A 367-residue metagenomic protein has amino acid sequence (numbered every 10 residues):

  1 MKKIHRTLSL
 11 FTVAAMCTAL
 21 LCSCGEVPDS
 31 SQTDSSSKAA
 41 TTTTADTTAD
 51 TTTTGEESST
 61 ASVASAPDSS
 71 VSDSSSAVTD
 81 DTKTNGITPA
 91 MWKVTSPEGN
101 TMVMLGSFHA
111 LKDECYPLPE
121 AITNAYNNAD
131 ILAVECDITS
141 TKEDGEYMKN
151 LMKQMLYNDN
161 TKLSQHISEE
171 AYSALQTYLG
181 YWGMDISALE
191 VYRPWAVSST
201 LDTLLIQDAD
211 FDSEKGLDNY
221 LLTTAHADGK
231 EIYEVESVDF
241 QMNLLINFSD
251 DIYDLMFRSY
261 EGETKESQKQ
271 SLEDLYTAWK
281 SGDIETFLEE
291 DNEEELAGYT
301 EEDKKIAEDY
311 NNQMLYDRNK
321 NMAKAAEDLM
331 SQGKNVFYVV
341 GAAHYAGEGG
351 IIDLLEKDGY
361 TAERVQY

Functional and structural regions predicted by a protein language model:
K2-I4, P89-A90, L118-E120, A323-K324: A generic local structural motif
K3-P28: Sec-dependent N-terminal signal peptides of Gram-positive bacterial secreted proteins and lipoproteins
C22-T33, S37-A49: Bacterial lipoprotein signal-peptidase II cleavage site
S31-Q32, K38, V63-P67, V71-S76 (+2 more regions): Phosphate-group recognition and catalysis centered on beta-loop-alpha active-site segments
T52-V94: N-terminal low-complexity, Pro/Thr/Ser-rich intrinsically disordered segments that act as propeptides or flexible
T79-D80, A90-Y310, M314: Structured, acidic catalytic/metal-binding patches in enzyme active sites
N85, S96-P97, M330-Q332: Extracellular/periplasmic catalytic domains that process cell-envelope and extracellular macromolecules
D303-Y367: A cross-kingdom marker for long, charged
